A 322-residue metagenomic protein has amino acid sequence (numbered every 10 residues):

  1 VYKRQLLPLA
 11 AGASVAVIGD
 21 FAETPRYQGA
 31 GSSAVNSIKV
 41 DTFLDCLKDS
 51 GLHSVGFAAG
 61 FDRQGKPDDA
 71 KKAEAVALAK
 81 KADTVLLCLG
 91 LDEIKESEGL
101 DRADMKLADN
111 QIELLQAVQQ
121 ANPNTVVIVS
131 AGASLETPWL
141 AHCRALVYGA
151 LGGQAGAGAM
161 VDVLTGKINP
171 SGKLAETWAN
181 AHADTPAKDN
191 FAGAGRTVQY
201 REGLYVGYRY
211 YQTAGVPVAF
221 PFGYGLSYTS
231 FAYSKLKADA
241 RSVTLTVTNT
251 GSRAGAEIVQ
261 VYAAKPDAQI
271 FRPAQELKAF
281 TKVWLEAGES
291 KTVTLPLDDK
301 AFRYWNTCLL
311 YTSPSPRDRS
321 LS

Functional and structural regions predicted by a protein language model:
V1-Q5, Y311-P316: Conserved small/polar residues in nucleotide/adenosyl-binding loops
L6-I18, A77-A82: Glycine-rich phosphate/diphosphate-binding loops that line cofactor/substrate pockets in enzymes
L7-P8, H53-G60, Q64, V126-V129 (+2 more regions): Acidic/polar loop patches that form or flank catalytic/metal-binding clefts of enzymes that bind anionic ligands
A10, I18-F21, P25, A58-G60 (+10 more regions): Generic beta-strand/beta-sheet core signal
E23-S50, G99-D109: Glycine- and acidic-residue-enriched helix-capping/strand-helix junction motifs
Q28-S32, P67, G99-A103, H142-A150 (+3 more regions): Short beta-alpha connecting loops at secondary-structure transitions that line or flank enzyme active sites
F57-H142: Hydrophobic helix-and-loop "lid/oligomerization" segment in the mid-to-C-terminal part of catalytic domains
D184, Y205, G215-A219, L226-S313 (+1 more regions): Intrinsically disordered, low-complexity Ser/Thr/Gly-rich stretches
